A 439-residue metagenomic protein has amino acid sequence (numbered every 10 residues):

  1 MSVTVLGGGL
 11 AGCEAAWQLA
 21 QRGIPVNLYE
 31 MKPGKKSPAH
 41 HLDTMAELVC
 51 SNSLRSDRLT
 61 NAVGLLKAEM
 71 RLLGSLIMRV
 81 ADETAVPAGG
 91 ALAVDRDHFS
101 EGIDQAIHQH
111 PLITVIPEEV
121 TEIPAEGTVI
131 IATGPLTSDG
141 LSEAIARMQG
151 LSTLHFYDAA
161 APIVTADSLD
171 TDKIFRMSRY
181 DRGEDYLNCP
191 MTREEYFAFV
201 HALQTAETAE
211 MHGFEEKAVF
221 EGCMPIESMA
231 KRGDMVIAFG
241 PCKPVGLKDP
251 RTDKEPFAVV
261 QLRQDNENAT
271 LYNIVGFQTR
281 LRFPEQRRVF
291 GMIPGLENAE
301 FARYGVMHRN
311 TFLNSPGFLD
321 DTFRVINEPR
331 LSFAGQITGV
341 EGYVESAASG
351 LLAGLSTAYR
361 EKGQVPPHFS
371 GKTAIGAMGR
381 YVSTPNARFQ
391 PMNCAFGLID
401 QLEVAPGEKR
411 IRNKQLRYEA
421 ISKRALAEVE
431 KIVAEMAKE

Functional and structural regions predicted by a protein language model:
M1-A11: Beta1/beta-strand and adjacent pyrophosphate-binding region of the FAD-binding site in flavoprotein oxidoreductases
V3, I24-V26, V129, L154: Hydrophobic anchor at the start of a short beta-strand that flanks the dinucleotide cofactor-binding loop
W17-R79, G371-V382: N-terminal FAD cofactor-binding segment of flavoenzymes
D57-D104, H108-L112: A conserved beta-strand/loop capping segment in the N-terminal third of enzymes that catalyze redox or closely related
Q109-F283, R287-R288: Predominantly flavin-linked oxidoreductase catalytic cores and closely associated redox partners
I274-Q278, R282-V340, A347-S349, P367-S383 (+2 more regions): A glycine-rich dinucleotide-binding beta-alpha-beta segment and adjacent secondary-structure elements that constitute
S346-P367: Internal hydrophobic alpha-helix adjacent to the cofactor/substrate pocket in enzyme cavities
F389-E439: C-terminal auxiliary extensions adjacent to catalytic cores
